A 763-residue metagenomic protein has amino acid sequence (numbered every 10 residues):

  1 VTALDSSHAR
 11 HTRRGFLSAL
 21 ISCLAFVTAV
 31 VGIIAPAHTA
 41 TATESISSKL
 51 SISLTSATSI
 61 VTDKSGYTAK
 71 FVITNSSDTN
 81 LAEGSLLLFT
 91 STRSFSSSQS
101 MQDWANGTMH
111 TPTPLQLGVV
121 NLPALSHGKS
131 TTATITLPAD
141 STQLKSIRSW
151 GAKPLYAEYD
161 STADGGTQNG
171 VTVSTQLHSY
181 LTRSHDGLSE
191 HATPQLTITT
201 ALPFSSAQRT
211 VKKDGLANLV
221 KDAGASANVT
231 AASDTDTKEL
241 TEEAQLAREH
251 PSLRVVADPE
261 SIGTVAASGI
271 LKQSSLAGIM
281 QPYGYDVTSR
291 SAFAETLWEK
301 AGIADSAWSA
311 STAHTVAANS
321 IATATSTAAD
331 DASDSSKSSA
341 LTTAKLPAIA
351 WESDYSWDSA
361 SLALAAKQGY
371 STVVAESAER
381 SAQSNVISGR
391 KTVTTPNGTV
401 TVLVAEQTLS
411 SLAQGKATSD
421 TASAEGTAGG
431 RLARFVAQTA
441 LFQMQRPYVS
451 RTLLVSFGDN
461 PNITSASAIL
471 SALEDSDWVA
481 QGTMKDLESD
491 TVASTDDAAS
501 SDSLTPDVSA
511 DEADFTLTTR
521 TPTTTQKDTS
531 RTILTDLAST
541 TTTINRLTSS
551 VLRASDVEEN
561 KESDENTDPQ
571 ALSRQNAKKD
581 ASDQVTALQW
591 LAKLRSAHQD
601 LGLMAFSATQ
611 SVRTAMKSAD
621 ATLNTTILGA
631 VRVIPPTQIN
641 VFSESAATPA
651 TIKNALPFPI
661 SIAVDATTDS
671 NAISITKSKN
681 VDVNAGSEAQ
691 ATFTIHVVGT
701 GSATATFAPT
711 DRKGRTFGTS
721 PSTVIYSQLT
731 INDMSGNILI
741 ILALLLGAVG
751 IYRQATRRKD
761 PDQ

Functional and structural regions predicted by a protein language model:
V1-T41, I740-A755: Secretory targeting and sorting signals
A42-K64, M616-F642, T668-S674: Low-complexity, acidic Ser/Thr/Pro/Gly-rich terminal tails and inter-domain linkers that flank the onset of structured
V72, A247, Y355-Y370, A378-E379 (+2 more regions): Catalytic grooves of carbohydrate-active enzymes
V72-N80, T651-P659: Asparagine-centered strand-capping/turn motif at beta-strand->loop junctions
F89-T113, T668-S678, K713-T716: Short aromatic-acidic-glycine turn motif
G107-S146, I675-T700: Intrinsically disordered, low-complexity Pro/Gly/Ser/Thr-rich segments with frequent PxxP/GP/PP motifs and embedded
T113, P123-A124, A139-P282: N-terminal extension/subdomain marker
S141-R183, G699-K759: Terminal connector regions
